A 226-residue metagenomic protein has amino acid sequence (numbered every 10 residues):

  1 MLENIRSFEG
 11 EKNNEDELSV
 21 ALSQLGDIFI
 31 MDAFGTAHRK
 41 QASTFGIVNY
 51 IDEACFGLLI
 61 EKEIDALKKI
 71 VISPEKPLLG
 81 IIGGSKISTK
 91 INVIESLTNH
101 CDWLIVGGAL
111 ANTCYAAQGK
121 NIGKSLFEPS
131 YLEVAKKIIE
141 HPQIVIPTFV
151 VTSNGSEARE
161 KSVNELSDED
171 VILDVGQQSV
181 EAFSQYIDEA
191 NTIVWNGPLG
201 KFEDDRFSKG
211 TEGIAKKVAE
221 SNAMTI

Functional and structural regions predicted by a protein language model:
M1-I226: Active-site loop-to-helix "anion-binding N-cap" substructures in soluble metabolic enzymes
